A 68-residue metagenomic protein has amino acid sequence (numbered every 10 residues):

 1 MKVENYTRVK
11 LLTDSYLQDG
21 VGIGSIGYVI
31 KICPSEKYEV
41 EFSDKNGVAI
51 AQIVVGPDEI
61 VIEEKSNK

Functional and structural regions predicted by a protein language model:
V3-K68: Basic/aromatic-rich interaction segments and small domains that mediate binding to polyanionic partners
